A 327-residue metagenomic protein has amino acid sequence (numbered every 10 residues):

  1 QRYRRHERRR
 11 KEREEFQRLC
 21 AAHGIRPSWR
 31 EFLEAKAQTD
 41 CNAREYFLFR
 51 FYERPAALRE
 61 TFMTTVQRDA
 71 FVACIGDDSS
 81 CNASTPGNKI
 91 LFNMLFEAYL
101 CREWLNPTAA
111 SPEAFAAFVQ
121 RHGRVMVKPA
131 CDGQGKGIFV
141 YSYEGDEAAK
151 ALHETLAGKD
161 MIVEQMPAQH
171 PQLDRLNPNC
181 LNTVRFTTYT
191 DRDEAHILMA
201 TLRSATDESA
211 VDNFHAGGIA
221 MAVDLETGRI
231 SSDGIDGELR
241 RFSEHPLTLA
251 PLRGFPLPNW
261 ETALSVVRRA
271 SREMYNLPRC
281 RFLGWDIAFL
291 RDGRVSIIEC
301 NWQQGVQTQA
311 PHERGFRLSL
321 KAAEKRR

Functional and structural regions predicted by a protein language model:
R2-A117, R121: Conserved N-proximal alpha/beta basic substrate-recognition cap immediately N-terminal to, or forming the N-lobe
I75-D193: Active-site nucleotide/adenylate-binding loops and adjacent lid/helix of ATP-dependent enzymes
N106-A110, L202, L283-D286: Acidic carboxylate-rich catalytic motifs and surrounding loops in phosphoryl-/glycosyl-chemistry enzymes
V125, H196-L198, S296: Protein kinase-like catalytic core scaffold
A130, M166-P167, T187, T201-R203 (+2 more regions): Anionic group-transfer/hydrolysis microenvironments
Q134-G137, E208-S209, G305-Q307: Short catalytic/ligand-binding loop motif for oxyanion handling, primarily in non-cytosolic enzymes, centered on
N177, L181-V266: ATP-dependent carboxylate/phosphate-activation module, predominantly the ATP-grasp catalytic core and closely related
F242-F282, F289-R327: C-terminal active-site "lid" helix and adjoining low-complexity regulatory extension at the edge of ATP-using catalytic
